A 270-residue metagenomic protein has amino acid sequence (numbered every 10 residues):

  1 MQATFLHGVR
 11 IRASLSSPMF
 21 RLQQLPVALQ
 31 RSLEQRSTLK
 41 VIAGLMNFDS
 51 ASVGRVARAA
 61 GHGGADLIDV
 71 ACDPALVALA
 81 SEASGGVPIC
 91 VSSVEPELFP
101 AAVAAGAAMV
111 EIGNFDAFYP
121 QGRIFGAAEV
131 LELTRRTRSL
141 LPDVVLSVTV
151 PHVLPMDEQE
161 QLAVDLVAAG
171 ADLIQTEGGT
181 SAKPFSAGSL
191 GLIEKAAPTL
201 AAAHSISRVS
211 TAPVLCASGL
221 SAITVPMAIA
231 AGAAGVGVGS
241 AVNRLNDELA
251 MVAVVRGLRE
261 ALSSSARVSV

Functional and structural regions predicted by a protein language model:
M1-L15, M19-Q24: N-terminal chloroplast transit peptides
L25-A212, C216, S221-V270: Alpha/beta enzyme core
